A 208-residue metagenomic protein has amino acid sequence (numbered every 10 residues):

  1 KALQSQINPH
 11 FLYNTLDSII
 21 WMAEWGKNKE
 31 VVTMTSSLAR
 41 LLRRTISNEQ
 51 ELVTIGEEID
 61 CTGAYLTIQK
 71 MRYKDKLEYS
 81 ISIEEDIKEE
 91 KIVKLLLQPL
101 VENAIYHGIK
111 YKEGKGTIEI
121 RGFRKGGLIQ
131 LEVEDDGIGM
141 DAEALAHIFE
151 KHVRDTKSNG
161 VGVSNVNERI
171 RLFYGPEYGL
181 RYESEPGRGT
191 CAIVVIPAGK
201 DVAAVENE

Functional and structural regions predicted by a protein language model:
K1-E183, G189-V195: Two-component histidine phosphotransfer core
G199-A203: Short, charged/polar, Gly/Pro-enriched secondary-structure boundary elements
A204-E208: Intrinsically disordered, low-complexity acidic/proline-/asparagine-rich linker or regulatory tail/stalk regions
